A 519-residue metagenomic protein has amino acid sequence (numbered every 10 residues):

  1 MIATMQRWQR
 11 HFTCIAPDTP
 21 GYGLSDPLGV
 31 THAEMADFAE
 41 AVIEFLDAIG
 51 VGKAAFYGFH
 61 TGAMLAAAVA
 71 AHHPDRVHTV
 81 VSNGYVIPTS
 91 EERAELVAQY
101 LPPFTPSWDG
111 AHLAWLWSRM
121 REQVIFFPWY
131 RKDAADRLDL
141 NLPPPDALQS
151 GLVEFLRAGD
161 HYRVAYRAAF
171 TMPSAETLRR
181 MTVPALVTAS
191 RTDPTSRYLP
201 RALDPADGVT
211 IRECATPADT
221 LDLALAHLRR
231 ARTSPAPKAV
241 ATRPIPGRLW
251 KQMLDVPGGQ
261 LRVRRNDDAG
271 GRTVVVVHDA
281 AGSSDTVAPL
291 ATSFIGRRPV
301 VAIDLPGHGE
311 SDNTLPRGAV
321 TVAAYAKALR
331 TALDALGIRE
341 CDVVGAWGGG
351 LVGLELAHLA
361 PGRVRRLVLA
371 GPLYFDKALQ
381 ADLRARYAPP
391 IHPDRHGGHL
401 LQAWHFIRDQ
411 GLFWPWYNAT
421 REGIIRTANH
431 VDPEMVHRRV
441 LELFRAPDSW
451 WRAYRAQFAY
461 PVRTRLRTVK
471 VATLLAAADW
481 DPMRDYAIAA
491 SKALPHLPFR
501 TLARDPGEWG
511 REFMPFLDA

Functional and structural regions predicted by a protein language model:
M1-D26, G52, R264-D312: Conserved HGGG/HGGXW glycine-rich cap/lid loop of the alpha/beta-hydrolase fold
Q6-W8, P184-P217, T292, K470-D505: Conserved loop-alpha-helix segment in the C-terminal half of the alpha/beta-hydrolase fold that carries the catalytic
I15-T61, A302-G348, W509-G510: Active-site loop/oxyanion-hole signature of alpha/beta-hydrolase fold enzymes
A63-P74, V80, G350-P361, L367: Short glycine-enriched nucleophile-adjacent loop and the immediately C-terminal alpha-helix near the catalytic center
A71, T79-L113, H358, R366-L400: Flexible "cap/lid" loop of the alpha/beta hydrolase fold
S150-P200, N429, P433-I488: Conserved serine/cysteine hydrolase catalytic core
L203-M253, P495-A519: Catalytic active-site module of serine/aspartate enzymes centered on a nucleophile-bearing elbow/loop
V256-N266: A short loop-to-beta-strand scaffold at the N-terminal edge of the catalytic core in hydrolase folds
